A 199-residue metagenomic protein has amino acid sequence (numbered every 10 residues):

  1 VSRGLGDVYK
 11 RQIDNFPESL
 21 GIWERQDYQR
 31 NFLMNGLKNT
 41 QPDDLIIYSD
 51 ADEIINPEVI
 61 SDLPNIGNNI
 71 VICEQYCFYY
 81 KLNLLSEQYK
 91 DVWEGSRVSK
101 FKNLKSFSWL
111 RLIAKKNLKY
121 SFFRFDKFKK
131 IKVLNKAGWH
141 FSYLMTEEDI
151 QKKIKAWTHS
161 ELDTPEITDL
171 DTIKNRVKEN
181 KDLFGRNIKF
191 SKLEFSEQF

Functional and structural regions predicted by a protein language model:
V1-Y9: Single conserved hydrophobic/aromatic residue that forms the stacking wall/gate of nucleotide- or nucleobase-binding
G4, Q41-P42, G67: Short loop/turn motifs at secondary-structure junctions
R11-D14: Structured recognition/catalytic domains enriched at protein termini, typified by the LPMO catalytic fold at the mature
F16-D27, L45-Y48: Surface-exposed cleft-lining segments at the edges of enzyme active sites
W23, E53-H159: Conserved catalytic core of nucleotide-sugar-dependent glycosyltransferases
D27-L45: Active-site nucleotide-sugar/metal-binding loop of Leloir-type enzymes
P42-I54: Short beta-strand-to-loop acidic/aromatic patch adjacent to the donor-nucleotide binding site
V133-F199: C-terminal accessory extensions appended to soluble enzyme cores
